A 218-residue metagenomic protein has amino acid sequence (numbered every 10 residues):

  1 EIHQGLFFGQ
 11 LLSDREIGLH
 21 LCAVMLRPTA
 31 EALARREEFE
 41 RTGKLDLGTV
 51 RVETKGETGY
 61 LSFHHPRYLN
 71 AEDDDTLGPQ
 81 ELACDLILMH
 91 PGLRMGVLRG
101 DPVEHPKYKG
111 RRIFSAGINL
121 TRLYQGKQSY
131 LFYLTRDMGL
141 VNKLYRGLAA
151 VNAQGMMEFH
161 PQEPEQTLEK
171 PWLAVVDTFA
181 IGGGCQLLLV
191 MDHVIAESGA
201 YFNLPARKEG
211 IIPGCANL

Functional and structural regions predicted by a protein language model:
Q4-V103, Y108, G126: Conserved CoA-thioester-binding segment of acyl-CoA-metabolizing enzymes
G56, L61-H64, P79-G155, Q166-L168 (+3 more regions): A structural preference for short, pocket-lining loop segments at secondary-structure junctions
D73, D177-T178: Amphipathic alpha-helical repeat scaffolds
L77, G117, I211-C215: Short, conserved loop/turn and helix-capping segments at secondary-structure boundaries that abut family-defining
G155-P161: Short mixed-charge
P161, Q166-T167, V175, I181-L218: CoA-thioester-processing core
